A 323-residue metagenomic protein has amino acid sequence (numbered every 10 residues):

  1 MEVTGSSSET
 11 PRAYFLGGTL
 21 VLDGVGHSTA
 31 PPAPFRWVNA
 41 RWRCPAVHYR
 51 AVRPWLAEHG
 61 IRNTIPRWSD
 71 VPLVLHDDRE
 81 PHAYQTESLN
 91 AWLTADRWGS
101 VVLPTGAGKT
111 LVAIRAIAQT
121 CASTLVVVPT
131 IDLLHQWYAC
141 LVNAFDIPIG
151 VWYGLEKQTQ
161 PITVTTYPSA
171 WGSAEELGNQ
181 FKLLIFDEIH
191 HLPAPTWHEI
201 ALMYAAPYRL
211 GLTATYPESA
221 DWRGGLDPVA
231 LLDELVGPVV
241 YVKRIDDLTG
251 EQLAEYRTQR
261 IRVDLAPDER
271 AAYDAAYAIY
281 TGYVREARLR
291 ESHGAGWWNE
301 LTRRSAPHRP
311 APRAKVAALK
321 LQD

Functional and structural regions predicted by a protein language model:
M1-E87: Accessory DNA-engaging acidic/polar modules
A95-T120: Walker A/P-loop
T105-A107, T166, T213, A266: Conserved phosphate-coupling serine/threonine residues in phosphotransfer and NTP-handling enzymes
T124-V127, I131-E156: Conserved helix-turn-beta segment of the N-terminal RecA-like "Helicase ATP-binding" lobe in SF1/SF2 helicases
T130, T165-S169, L212-Y216: A short beta-strand-to-loop transition that corresponds to the Sensor-1 phosphate-sensing loop of AAA+ P-loop ATPases
Y153-L183, A194-L202: Conserved helix/coil segment N-terminal to the catalytic DExD/H
H190-Y256: Post-DEXD/H (motif II) to motif III coupling segment of the RecA-like Helicase ATP-binding lobe
K243-D323: Interdomain linker/hinge connecting the two RecA-like lobes of the SF2 helicase core
